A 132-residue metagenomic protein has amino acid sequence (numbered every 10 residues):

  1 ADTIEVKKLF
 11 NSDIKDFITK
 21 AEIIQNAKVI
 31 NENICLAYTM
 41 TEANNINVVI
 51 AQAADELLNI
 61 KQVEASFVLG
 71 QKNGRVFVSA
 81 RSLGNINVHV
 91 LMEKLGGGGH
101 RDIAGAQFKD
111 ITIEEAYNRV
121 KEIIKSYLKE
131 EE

Functional and structural regions predicted by a protein language model:
A1-E132: Hydrophobic helix-and-loop "lid/oligomerization" segment in the mid-to-C-terminal part of catalytic domains
